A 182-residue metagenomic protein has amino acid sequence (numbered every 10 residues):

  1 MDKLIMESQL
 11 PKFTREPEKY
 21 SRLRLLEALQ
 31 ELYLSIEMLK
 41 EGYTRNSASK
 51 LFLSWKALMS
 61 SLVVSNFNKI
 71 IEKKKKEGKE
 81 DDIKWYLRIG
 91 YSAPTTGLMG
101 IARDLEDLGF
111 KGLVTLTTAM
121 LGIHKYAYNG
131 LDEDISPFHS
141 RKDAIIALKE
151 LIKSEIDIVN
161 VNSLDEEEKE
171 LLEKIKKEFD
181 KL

Functional and structural regions predicted by a protein language model:
M1-T44: Charged alpha-helical initiation segments
R24, K50-L51, L116, A144: Amphipathic alpha-helix face/heptad-repeat signature
K40, K50, I71-E72: Long amphipathic alpha-helical segments with strong coiled-coil/leucine-zipper propensity
S47-A48, S54: Solenoid-repeat scaffolds in large eukaryotic assemblies
W55-K73: Short, charge-rich amphipathic alpha-helical segments embedded in non-transmembrane helical bundles/solenoids
N68-L182: Long, charged low-complexity segments
